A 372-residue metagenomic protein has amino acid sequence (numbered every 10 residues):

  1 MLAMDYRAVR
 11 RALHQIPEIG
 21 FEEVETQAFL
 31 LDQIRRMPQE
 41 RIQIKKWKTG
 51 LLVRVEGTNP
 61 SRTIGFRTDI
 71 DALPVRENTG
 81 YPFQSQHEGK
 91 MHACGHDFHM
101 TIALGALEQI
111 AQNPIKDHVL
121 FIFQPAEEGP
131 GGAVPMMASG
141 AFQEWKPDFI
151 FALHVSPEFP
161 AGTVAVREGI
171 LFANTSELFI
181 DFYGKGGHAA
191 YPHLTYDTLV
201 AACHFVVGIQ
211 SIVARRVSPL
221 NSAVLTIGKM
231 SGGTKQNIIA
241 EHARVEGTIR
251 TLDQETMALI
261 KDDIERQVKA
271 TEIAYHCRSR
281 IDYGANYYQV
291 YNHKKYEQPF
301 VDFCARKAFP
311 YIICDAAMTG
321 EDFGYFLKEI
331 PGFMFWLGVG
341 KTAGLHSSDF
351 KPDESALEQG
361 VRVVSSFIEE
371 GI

Functional and structural regions predicted by a protein language model:
M1-H92, D97, T101, E108-I115: Acidic/His- and Gly-rich active-site-bordering loop/insert found across diverse amide/peptide-bond hydrolases
L13, V53, F66, H96 (+8 more regions): Divalent metal-coordination and catalytic microenvironments
I16, H193-V200, E255-I260: Active-site pocket-shaping loop/turn-to-helix segments
L30, I102-I110, A202-F205, I209 (+1 more regions): Buried hydrophobic packing segments
L51, L73-V75, G80-M91, D97-F98 (+2 more regions): Histidine/acidic-residue-rich, glycine-tolerant segments that coordinate divalent metal ions
G65-R67, R76, L178, M334-V339: Non-cysteine beta-strand/loop elements that form the S-adenosyl-L-methionine
V206-I372: Metal-dependent amide/peptide-bond hydrolase catalytic core, centered on the "pita-bread" metallohydrolase fold
